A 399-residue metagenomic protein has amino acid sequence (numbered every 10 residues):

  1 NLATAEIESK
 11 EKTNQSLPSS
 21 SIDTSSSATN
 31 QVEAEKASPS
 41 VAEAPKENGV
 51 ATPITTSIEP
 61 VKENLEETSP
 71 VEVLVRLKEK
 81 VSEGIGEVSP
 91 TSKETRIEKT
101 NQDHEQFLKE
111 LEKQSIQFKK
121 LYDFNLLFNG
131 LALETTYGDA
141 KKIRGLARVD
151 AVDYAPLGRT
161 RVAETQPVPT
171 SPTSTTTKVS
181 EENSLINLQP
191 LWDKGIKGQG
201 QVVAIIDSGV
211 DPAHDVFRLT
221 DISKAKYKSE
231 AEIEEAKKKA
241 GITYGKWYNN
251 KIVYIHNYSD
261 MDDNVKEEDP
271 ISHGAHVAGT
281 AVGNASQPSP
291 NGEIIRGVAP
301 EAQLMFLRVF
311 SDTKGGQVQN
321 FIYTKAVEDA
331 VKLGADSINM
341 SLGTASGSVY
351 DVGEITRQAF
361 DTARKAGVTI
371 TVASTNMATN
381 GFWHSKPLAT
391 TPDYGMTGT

Functional and structural regions predicted by a protein language model:
N1-E11: Sec-dependent signal peptide cleavage junction
A5, K109-K194, Q199-V202, A213-R218 (+4 more regions): Autoinhibitory propeptides
E11, N30-V41, P45-E164: Inhibitory N-terminal propeptides of secreted protease zymogens
R76-E79, T135-T136, Y154-L157, I205-G209 (+5 more regions): Active-site-proximal beta-strand/loop segments in catalytic clefts of secreted hydrolases
D103-F107, T136-D139, N187, A213 (+6 more regions): Stable alpha-helical elements in mature extracytoplasmic
P190-H256, D260-Q319, L333, R364-K365 (+1 more regions): Subtilisin-like serine protease catalytic core
N264, D269, N284-P288, F306-M396: Substrate-binding/access-modulating region of protease and related hydrolase catalytic domains
